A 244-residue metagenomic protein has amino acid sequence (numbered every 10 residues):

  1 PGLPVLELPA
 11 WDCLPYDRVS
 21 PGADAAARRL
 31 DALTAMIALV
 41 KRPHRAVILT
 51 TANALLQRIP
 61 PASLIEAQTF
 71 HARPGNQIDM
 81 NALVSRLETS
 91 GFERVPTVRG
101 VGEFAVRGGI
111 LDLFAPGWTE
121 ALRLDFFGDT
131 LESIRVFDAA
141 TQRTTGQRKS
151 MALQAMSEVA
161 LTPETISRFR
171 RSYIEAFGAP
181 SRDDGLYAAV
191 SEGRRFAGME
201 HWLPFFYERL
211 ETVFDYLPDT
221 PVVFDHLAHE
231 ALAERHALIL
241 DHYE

Functional and structural regions predicted by a protein language model:
P1-E244: ASCE RecA-like P-loop NTPase motor cores that couple ATP hydrolysis to mechanical translocation on nucleic acids
